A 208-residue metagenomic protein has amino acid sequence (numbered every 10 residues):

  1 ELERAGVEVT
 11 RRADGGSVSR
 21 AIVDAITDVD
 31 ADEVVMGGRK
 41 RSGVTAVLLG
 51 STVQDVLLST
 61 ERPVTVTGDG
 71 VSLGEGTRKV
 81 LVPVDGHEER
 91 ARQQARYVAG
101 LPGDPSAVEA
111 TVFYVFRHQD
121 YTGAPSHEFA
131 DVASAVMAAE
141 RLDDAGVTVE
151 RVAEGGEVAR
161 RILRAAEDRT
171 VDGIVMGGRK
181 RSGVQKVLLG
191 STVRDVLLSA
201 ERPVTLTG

Functional and structural regions predicted by a protein language model:
E1, A95, E128-A139: Short, surface-exposed alpha-helical segments at coil->helix boundaries
L2-V34, D144-M176, R181-S182, L198-S199: Structural beta-alpha unit
D28-V71: Hydrophobic alpha-helical segments and helix pairs
M36, V66, V82, A110-V112 (+2 more regions): Structural beta-sheet core signal
G37-D55, G177-L198: Glycine-rich, Arg-bearing micro-motifs that act as flexible, cationic patches
L58-Q93, S199-G208: Intrinsically disordered or low-complexity boundary/linker segments at protein termini and domain junctions
K79-G123, R141, A145: Small/aliphatic-rich secondary-structure junction motif
R92-Q94, Y121-E128, L163-R164, K186-V187: Short, well-ordered secondary-structure micro-motifs
